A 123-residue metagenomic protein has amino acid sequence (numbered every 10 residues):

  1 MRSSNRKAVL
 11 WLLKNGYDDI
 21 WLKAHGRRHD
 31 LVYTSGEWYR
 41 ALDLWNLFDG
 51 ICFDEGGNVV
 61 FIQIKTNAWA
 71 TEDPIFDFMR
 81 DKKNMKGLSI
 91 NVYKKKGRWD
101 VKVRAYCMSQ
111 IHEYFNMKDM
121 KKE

Functional and structural regions predicted by a protein language model:
M1-E123: Catalytic phosphate/metal-binding cores of nucleic-acid and nucleotide-processing enzymes, i.e., regions that mediate
